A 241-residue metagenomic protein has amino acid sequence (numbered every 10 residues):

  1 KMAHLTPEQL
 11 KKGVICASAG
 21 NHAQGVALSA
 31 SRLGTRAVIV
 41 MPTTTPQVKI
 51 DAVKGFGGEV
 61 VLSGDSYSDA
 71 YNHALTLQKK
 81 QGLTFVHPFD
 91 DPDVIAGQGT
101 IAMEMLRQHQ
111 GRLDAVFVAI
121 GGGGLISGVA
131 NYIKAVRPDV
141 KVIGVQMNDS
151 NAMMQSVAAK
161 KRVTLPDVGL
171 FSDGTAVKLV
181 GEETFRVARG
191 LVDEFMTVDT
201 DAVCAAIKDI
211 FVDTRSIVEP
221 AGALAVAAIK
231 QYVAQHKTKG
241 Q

Functional and structural regions predicted by a protein language model:
K1-Q241: PLP-dependent amino-acid enzyme catalytic core
